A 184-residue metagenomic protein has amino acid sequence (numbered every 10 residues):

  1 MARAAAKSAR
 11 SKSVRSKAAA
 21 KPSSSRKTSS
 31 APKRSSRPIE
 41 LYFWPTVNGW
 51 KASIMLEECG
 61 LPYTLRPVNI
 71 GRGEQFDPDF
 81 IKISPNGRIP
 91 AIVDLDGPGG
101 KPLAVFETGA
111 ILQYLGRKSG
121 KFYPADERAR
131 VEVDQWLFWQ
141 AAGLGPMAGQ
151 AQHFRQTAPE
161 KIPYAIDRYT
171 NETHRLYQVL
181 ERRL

Functional and structural regions predicted by a protein language model:
A2-K7, K12-D167, N171-H174: GST-like domain detector, emphasizing the conserved glutathione-binding G-site in the N-terminal thioredoxin-like
Y177-L184: Hydrophobic alpha-helical bundle segments that form small-molecule/ligand-binding pockets
